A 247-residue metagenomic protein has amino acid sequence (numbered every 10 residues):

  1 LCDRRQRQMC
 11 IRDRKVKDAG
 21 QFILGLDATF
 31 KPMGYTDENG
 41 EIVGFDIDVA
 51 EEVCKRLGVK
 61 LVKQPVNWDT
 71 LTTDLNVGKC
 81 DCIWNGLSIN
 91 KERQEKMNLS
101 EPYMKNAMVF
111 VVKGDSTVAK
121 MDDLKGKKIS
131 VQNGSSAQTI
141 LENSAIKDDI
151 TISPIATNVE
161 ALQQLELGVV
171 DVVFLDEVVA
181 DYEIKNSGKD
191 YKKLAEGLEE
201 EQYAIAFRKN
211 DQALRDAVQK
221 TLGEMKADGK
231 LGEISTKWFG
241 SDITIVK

Functional and structural regions predicted by a protein language model:
L1-I11: Single conserved hydrophobic/aromatic residue that forms the stacking wall/gate of nucleotide- or nucleobase-binding
R12-G86: Extracytoplasmic small-molecule ligand-binding "clamshell" domains of the periplasmic binding protein/Venus flytrap
T36, A50-V59, A137-I155, I184-G188: Ligand-binding cleft/hinge of the Venus flytrap
I47-R56, D122, K128, S135-S136 (+1 more regions): Extended ligand-binding regions for polar small-molecule ligands
K55-R56, Q64-P65, D69-C82, K96-N98 (+3 more regions): Short helices/loops that flank or line small-molecule/ion binding pockets
T70, L87-E95, I140-A145, E166-L167 (+1 more regions): A ligand-binding cleft/hinge motif common to bilobed small-molecule-binding domains
K105-V112, D181, K185-G223, S241-K247: Periplasmic-binding protein-like
V112-I129: Flexible hinge/capping segments at coil-to-helix
